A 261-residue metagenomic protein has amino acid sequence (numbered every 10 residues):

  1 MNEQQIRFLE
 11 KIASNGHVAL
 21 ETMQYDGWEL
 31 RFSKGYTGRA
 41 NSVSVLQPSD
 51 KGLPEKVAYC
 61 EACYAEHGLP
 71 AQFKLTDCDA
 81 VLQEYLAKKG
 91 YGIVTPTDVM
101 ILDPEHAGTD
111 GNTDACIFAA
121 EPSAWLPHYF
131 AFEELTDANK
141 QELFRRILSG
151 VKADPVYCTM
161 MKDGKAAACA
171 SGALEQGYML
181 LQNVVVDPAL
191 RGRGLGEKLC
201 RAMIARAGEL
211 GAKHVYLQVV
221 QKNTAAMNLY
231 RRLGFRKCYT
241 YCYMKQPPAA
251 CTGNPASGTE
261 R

Functional and structural regions predicted by a protein language model:
M1-E10, S44-V45, T97, H106-L143 (+1 more regions): Short amphipathic alpha-helix that is part of the acyltransferase structural core
M1-E66, D79, Q83: N-terminal charged segments
S49-A115, A119-S123, M244-K245: Acyl-donor-binding surface of acyltransferase catalytic domains
L53-E61, N183-V186, G192-A205, E209 (+1 more regions): Conserved acetyl-CoA-binding loop-helix of GNAT-fold acetyltransferases
H67-T76, A207-Q218: Conserved GNAT acetyl-CoA-binding A-motif
K74-V81, L217-M227, M244-A250: Conserved beta-strand-loop-alpha-helix junction that forms the acyl-donor binding cleft
A80-I93, E197, Q221-T240: Conserved active-site alpha-helix within GNAT-family acetyltransferase domains
R146-V185: A conserved beta-strand-loop-helix scaffold within acyl/acetyltransferase catalytic domains
